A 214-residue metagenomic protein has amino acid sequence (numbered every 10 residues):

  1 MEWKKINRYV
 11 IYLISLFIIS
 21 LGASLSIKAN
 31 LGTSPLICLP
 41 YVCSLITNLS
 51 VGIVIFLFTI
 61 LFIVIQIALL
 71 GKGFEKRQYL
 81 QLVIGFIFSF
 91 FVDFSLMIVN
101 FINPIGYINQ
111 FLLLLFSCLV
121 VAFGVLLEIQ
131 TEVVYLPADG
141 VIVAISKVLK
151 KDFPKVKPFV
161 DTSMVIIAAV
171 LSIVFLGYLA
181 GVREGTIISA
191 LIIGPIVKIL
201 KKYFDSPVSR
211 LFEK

Functional and structural regions predicted by a protein language model:
M1-K214: Core subunits and conserved enzymes of cellular information-processing and envelope-translocation systems across
